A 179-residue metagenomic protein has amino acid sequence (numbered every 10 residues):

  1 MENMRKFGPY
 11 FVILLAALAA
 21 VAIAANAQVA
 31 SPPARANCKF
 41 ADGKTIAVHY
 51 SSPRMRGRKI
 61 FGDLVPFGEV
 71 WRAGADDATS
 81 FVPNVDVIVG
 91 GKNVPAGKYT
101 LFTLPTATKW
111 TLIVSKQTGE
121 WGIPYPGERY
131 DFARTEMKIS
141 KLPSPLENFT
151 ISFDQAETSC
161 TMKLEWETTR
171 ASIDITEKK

Functional and structural regions predicted by a protein language model:
M1-P9: N-terminal secretory signal peptides that target proteins for export/translocation
E2-N3, A24-P95, T100-K179: Targeting-peptide/extracellular-domain and disordered-appendage signature
F11-A22: Bacterial N-terminal signal peptides
